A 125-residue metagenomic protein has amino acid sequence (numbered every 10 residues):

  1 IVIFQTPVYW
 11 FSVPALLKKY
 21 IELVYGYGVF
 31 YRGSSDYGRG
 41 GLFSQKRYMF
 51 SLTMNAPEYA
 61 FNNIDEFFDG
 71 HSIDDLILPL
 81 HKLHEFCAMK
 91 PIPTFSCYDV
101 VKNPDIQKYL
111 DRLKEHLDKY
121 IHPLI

Functional and structural regions predicted by a protein language model:
I1-L80: Helix-loop-strand module that forms the ligand-binding subsite of alpha/beta enzymes
F67-I125: Glycine-rich phosphate/pyrophosphate-binding loop and the adjoining helix
